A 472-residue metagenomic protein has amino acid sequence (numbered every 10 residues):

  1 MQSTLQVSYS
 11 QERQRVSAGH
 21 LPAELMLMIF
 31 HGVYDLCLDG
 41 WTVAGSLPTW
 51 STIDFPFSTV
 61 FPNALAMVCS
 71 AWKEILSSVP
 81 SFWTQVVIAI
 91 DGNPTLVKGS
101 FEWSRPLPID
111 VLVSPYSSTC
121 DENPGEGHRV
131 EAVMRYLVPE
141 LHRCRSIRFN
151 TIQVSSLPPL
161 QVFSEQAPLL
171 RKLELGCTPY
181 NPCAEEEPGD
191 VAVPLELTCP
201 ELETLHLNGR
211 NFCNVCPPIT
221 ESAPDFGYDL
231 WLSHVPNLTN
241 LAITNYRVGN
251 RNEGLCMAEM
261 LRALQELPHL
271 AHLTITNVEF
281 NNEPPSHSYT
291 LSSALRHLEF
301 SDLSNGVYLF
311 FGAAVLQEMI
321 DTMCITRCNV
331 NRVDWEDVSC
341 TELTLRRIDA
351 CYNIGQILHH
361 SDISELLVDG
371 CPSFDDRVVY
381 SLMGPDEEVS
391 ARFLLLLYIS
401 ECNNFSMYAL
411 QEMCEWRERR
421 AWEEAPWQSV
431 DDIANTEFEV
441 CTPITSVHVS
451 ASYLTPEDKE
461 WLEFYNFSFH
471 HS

Functional and structural regions predicted by a protein language model:
M1-S472: Leucine-rich repeat
